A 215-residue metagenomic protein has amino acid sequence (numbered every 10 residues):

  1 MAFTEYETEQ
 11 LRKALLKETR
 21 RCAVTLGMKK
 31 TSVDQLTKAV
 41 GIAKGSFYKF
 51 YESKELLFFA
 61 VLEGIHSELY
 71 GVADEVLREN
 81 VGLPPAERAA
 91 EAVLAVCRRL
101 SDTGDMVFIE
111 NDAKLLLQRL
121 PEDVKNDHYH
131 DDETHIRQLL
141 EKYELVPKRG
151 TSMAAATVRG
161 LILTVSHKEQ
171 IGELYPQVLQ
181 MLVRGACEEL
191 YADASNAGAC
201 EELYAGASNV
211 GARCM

Functional and structural regions predicted by a protein language model:
M1-L26, V33-A39: Basic, helix-initiating cap at the start of DNA-binding domains
E9-K17, K30, F50-D74, L94: An amphipathic alpha-helix adjacent to DNA-recognition modules
C22-L56, A60: Helix-turn-helix
A60, D74-D102, C214: Hydrophobic alpha-helical connector segments
S67-Y70, L117-L145, R149-A156: Amphipathic alpha-helical packing segments from all-alpha helical-bundle domains
E87-D123, A155-A156, L163: Amphipathic alpha-helical segments used for helix-helix packing
E141-G185, C214-M215: Hydrophobic/aromatic-rich alpha-helical bundle segments in the mid-to-C-terminal region
A194-A212: Long, intrinsically disordered low-complexity tandem-repeat segments
